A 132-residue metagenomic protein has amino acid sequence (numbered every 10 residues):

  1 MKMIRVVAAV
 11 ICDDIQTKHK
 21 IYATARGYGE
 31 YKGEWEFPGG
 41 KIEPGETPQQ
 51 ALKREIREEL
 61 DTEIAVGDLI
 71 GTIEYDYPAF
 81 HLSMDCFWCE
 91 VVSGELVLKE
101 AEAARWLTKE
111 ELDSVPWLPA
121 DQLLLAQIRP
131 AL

Functional and structural regions predicted by a protein language model:
M1-I21, K41: Conserved N-terminal beta-strand and adjoining loop/helix that marks the start of the Nudix/MutT-like hydrolase domain
I11-C12, A23, C89-V91, W106: Conserved hydrophobic "DFG−1" position in protein kinase catalytic cores
T17-K18, S93-V97: Short helix-loop capping/hinge motifs at secondary-structure junctions, enriched in acidic/polar residues
K18-E58: Conserved Nudix-box catalytic region and its N-terminal flanking loop in Nudix hydrolases and closely related
P48, L52-R57, L69, F87 (+1 more regions): Hydrophobic packing within well-folded, soluble alpha/beta domains
E59-V66: Short secondary-structure junctions
E63, T72-E95, A103-R105: Active-site-adjacent beta-strand/loop module that shapes the phosphate/pyrophosphate-binding cleft
W88, V97-I128: NUDIX/MutT-family hydrolases
